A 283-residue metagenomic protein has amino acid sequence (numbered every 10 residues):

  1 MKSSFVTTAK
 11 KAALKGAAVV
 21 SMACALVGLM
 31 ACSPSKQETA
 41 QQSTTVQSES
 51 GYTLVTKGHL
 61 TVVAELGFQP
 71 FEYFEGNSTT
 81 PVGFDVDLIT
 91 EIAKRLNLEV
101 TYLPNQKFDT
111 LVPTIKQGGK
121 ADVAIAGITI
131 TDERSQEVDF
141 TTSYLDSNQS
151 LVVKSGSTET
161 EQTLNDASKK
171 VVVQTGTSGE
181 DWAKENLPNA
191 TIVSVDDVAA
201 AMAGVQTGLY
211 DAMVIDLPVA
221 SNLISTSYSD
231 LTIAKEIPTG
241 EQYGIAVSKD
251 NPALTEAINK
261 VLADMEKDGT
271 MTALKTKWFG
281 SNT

Functional and structural regions predicted by a protein language model:
V27-A31: C-terminal motif of bacterial Sec signal peptides marking the signal peptidase cleavage site
Q37-A40, S50-Y52, E180-I192, I233-A234 (+1 more regions): Ligand-binding clefts/hinges and TM-proximal coupling segments of bilobed small-molecule sensing domains
S43-A126: Extracytoplasmic small-molecule ligand-binding "clamshell" domains of the periplasmic binding protein/Venus flytrap
L66, L145-S155, L217-A263, S281-T283: Periplasmic-binding protein-like
V86-R95, S157, T177, G244-N282: Extended ligand-binding regions for polar small-molecule ligands
T90, E99-L164, T232: Acidic, polar ligand-binding/catalytic clefts
Y102-T114, T158-E159, T175, V193-A203 (+2 more regions): Short helix-initiation/N-cap motifs at beta->coil->alpha
D109, I128-Q136, K184, Q206-T239: A ligand-binding cleft/hinge motif common to bilobed small-molecule-binding domains
